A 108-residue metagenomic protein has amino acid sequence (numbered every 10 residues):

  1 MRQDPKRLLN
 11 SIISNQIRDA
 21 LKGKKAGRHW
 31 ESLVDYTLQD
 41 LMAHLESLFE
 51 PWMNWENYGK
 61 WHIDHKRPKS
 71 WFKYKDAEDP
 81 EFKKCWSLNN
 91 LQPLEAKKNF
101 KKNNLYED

Functional and structural regions predicted by a protein language model:
M1-H62, K73: Contiguous alpha-helical segments
M53-P93, N104: Histidine-centered nuclease catalytic patch
K101-D108: Short metal-binding segments enriched for Cys and/or His
